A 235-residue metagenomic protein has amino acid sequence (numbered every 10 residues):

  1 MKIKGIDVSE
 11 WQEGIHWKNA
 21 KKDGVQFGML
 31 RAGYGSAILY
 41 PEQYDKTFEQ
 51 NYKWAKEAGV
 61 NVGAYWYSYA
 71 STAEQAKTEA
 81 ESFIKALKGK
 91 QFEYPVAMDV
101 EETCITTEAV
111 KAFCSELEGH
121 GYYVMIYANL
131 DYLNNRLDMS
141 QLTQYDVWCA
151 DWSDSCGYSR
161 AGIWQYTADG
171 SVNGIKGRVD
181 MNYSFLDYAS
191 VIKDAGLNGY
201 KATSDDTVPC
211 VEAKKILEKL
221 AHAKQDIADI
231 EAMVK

Functional and structural regions predicted by a protein language model:
M1-C114, E118-Y123: Substrate-binding cleft of extracellular glycoside hydrolase catalytic domains
M1-Q12, K18-N19, S140-V211: Functionally critical loop-and-helix segments that line ligand-binding/catalytic clefts of soluble enzyme domains
S36-A37, S71, L133, C156 (+1 more regions): Flexible, glycine-rich phosphate/dinucleotide-binding loops and adjacent beta-alpha linkers at cofactor/substrate
A86, D194, M233: Residues that form generic nucleotide/phosphate-binding pockets
F92-G162: Catalytic domains of cell-wall/extracellular-matrix polysaccharide-remodeling enzymes, centered on de-N-acetylation
S204-K235: Short, low-complexity, charged amphipathic interaction modules
